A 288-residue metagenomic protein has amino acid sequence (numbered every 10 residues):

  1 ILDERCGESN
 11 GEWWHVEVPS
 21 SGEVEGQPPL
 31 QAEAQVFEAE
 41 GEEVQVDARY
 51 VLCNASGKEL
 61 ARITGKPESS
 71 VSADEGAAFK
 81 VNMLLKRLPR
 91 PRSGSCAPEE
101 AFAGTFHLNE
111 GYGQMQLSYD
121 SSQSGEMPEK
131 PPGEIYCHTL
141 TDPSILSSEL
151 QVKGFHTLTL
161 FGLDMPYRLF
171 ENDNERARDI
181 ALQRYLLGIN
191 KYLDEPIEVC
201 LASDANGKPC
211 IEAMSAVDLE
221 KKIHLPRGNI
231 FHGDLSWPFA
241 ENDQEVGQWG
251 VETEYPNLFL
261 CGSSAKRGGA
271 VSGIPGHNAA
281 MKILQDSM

Functional and structural regions predicted by a protein language model:
D3-Q151: Mid-domain catalytic core of redox enzymes that form a hydrophobic substrate pocket/lid adjacent to a catalytic redox
G7, A205-E212, L284-M288: Active-site-proximal substrate-binding core of FAD-dependent oxidoreductases
L52, M83, L160, L182 (+4 more regions): Hydrophobic, well-ordered secondary-structure elements that form the walls of internal hydrophobic environments
K58, R62, L84-K86, L150-G188: Conserved FAD/dinucleotide-binding core of flavoprotein oxidoreductases
A78, M165-E175, F259-A265: Glycine- and acidic
K130-Y136, D194-K266: A glycine-rich dinucleotide-binding beta-alpha-beta segment and adjacent secondary-structure elements that constitute
P143-F155, Q248-T253: Short glycine/proline-enriched loop/turn "hinge" motifs that connect secondary-structure elements and lie
S263-L284: A conserved FAD-binding loop/helix module that cradles the flavin
